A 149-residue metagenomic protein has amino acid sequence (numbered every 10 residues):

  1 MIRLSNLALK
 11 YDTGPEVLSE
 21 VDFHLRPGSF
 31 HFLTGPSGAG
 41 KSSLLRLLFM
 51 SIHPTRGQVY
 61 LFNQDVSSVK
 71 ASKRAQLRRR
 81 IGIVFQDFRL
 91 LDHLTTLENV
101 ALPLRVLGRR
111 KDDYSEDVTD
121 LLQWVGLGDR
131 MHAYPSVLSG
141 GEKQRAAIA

Functional and structural regions predicted by a protein language model:
I2, L18-E20: Conserved structural motif at the start of ABC-family nucleotide-binding domains
T34-P36: The feature captures the beta-strand-to-loop junction immediately N-terminal to the Walker
F49: Helix-to-loop junction immediately C-terminal to a conserved catalytic motif
Q64-D65, R105, D112-R130: Conserved ABC ATPase "signature" region
V66-G82, G108: ABC ATPase NBD coupling module
L94-P103: Short coil-to-helix segment of the ABC ATPase nucleotide-binding domain corresponding to the Q-loop/switch region
Y134-K143: Conserved ABC ATPase signature
I148: Hydrophobic anchor residue at the start of the ABC signature
